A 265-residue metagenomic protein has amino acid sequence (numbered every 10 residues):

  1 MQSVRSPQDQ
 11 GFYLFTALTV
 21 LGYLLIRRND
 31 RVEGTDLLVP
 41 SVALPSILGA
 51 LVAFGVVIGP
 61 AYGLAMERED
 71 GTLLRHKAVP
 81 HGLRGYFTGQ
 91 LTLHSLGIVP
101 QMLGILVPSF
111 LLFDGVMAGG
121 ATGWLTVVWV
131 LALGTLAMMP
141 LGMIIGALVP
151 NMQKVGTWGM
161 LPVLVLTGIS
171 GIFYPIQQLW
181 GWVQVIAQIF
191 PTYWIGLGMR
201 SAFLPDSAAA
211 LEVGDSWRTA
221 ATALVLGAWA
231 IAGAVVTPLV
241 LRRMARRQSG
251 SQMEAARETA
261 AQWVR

Functional and structural regions predicted by a protein language model:
M1-D70, H94-I98, M102, F113-V127 (+1 more regions): Transmembrane helix-boundary elements of multi-pass transport/secretion proteins, especially ABC-type permease modules
Q2, L25, M66, R75 (+7 more regions): Transmembrane helix-loop junction
P7-Q8, S41, R84, Q153 (+1 more regions): Residues that define the loop-to-transmembrane-helix transition and helix capping in multi-pass membrane transporters
Y23-R31, G146-Y193: Transmembrane helix segments
G63-S95: Helix-loop-helix units of permease transmembrane domains in multi-pass membrane transporters, especially ABC
L83, T88-G159, L164, T219-A223 (+2 more regions): Alpha-helical transmembrane segments and their short interhelical loops
S170-G233: Membrane-interfacial helix-loop-helix junctions in multi-pass membrane proteins
